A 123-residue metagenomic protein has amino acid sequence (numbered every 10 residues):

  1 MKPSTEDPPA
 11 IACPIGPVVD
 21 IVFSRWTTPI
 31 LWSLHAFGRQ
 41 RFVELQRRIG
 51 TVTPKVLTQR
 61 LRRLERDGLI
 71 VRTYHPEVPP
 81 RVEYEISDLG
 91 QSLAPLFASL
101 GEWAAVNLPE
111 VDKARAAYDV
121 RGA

Functional and structural regions predicted by a protein language model:
M1-P9, S33, G68-L69, L96: Short, contiguous, well-ordered secondary-structure segments
M1-P9, V19, V106-A123: HhH-family (HhH-GPD) DNA N-glycosylase catalytic core used in base-excision repair
P9-V56, D67, E83: N-terminal helix-turn-helix DNA-binding core of bacterial DNA-binding proteins
S24, T28, A36, Q91 (+2 more regions): Generic detection of well-ordered alpha-helical segments
W32, D67, L96-V111: Alpha-helical linker/hinge and terminal dimerization helices associated with HTH transcriptional regulators
R60: Residues within the DNA-recognition helix of helix-turn-helix
E65-H75: A short, conserved structural fragment
P76-S99: Basic, amphipathic "hinge/linker" alpha-helix immediately C-terminal to the N-terminal HTH DNA-binding motif
